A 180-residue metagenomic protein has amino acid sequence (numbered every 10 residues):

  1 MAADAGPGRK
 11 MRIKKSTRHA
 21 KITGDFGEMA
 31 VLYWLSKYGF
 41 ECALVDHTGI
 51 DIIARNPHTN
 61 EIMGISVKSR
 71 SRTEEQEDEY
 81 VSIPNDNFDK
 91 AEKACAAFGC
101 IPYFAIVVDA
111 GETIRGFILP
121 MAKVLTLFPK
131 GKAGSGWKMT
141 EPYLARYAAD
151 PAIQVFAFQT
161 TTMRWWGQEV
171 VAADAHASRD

Functional and structural regions predicted by a protein language model:
M1-T48, R55-D180: Mixed-charge (Asp/Glu-Lys/Arg
